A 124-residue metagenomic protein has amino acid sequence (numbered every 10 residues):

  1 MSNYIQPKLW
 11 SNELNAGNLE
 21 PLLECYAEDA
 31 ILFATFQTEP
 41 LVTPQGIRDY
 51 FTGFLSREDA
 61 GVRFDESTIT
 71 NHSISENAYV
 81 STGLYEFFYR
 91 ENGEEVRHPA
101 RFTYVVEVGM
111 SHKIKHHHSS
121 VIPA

Functional and structural regions predicted by a protein language model:
S2-L9, N15-N18, I31-A124: A beta-strand edge to alpha-helix "cap/lid" segment located at domain peripheries
Y26: Active-site-proximal loop/hinge segments that shape catalytic or ion-binding/gating pockets
